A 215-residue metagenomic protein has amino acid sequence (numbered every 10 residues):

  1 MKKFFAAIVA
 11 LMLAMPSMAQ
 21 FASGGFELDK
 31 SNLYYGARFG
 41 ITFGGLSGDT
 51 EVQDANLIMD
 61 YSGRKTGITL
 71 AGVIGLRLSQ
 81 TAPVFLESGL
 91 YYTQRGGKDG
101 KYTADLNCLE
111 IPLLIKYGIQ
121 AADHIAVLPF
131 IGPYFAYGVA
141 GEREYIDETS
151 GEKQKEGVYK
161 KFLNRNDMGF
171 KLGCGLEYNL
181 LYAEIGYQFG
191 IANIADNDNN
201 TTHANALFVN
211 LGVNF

Functional and structural regions predicted by a protein language model:
M1-K30: Cleavable N-terminal export/targeting peptides
Q20-T66: Short glycine/proline- and aromatic-enriched beta-strand/turn motifs that initiate or cap beta-hairpins
F21, F26, G48, F85 (+3 more regions): Predominantly the C-terminal beta-signal and adjacent terminal strand-loop region of outer-membrane beta-barrel
F21-N32, L78-V84, Q120-A126: Short loop/turn motifs that connect adjacent beta-strands in outer-membrane beta-barrel proteins
S31-L33, R64-I68, D105-I111, I125 (+3 more regions): Residues that define the transmembrane beta-barrel architecture of outer-membrane proteins
L33-F39, I68, V84-S88, I111 (+4 more regions): Transmembrane beta-strands of outer-membrane beta-barrel proteins
I41, I74-L78, Y117-I119, Y137 (+3 more regions): Residue-level signature of outer-membrane beta-barrel architecture
G45-S62, Q94-N107, V139-N164, N193-H203 (+1 more regions): Flexible, solvent-exposed loop segments that connect beta-strands
